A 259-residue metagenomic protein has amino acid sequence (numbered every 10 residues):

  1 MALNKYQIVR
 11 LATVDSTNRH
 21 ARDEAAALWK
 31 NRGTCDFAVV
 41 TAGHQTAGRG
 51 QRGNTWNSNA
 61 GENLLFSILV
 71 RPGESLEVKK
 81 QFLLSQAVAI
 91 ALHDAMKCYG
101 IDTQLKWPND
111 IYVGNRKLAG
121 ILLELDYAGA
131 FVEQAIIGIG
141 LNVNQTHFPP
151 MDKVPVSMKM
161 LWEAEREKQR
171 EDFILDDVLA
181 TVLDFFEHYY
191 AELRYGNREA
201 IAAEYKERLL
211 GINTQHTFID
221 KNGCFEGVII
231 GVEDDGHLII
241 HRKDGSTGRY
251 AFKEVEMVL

Functional and structural regions predicted by a protein language model:
M1-C98, A119, R170: N-terminal lobe of the biotin/lipoate ligase/transferase fold
T17, F66, L92, D110 (+3 more regions): Residue-level signal for inorganic ion chemistry
T41-G43, S67-L69, K106, L122-E124 (+1 more regions): Short beta-strand segments
V88-A130, G140: Acidic (Asp/Glu) carboxylate-rich active-site/surface patches
A130-E167: Short, acidic (Asp/Glu-rich) active-site segment that either coordinates a divalent metal cofactor
E163-N222: Conserved, helical-rich catalytic subdomain that frames metal- and/or nucleotide-binding sites in enzyme alpha/beta
I212-L259: Conserved RNA-binding domains used in RNP assembly and mRNA/RNA metabolism
